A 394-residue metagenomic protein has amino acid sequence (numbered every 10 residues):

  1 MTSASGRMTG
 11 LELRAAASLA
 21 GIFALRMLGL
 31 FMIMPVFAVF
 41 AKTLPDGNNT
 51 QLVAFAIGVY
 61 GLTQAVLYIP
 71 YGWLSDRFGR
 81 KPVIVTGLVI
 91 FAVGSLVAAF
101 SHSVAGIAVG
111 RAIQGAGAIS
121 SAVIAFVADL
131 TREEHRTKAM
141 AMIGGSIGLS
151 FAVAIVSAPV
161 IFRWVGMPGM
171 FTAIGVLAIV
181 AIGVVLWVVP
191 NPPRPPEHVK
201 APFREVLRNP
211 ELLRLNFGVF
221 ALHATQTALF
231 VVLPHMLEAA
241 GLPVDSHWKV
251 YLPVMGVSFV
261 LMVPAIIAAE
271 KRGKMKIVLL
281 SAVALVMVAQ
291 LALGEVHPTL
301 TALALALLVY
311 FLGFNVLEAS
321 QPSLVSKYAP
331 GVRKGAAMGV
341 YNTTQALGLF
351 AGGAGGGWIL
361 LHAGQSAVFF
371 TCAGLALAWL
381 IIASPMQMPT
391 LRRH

Functional and structural regions predicted by a protein language model:
T2-L13, P190-G218: Juxtamembrane intracellular "pre-TM" segments in multi-pass secondary transporters
V66-H102: Conserved MFS/SLC helix-loop-helix module at the cytosolic interface between two early adjacent transmembrane helices
L67-F78, L261-K274, L360: Helix-to-loop junctions at the C-terminal end of transmembrane segments in multipass secondary transporters
R77-G87, E270-V283: Cytoplasmic membrane-interface "Motif A"-like loop-to-helix N-cap segments of 12-TM Major Facilitator Superfamily
G110-I147: Cytoplasmic helix-loop-helix junction between adjacent transmembrane helices in 12-TM secondary transporters
I119-T131, V316-A329: Intracellular juxtamembrane helix-capping segments at the cytosolic ends of symmetry-related transmembrane helices
V176-R194, I382-Q387: C-terminal membrane-cytosol helix-exit motif in multi-pass small-molecule transporters
K276-Q321: C-terminal transmembrane helical hairpin of 12-TM major facilitator-type secondary transporters
